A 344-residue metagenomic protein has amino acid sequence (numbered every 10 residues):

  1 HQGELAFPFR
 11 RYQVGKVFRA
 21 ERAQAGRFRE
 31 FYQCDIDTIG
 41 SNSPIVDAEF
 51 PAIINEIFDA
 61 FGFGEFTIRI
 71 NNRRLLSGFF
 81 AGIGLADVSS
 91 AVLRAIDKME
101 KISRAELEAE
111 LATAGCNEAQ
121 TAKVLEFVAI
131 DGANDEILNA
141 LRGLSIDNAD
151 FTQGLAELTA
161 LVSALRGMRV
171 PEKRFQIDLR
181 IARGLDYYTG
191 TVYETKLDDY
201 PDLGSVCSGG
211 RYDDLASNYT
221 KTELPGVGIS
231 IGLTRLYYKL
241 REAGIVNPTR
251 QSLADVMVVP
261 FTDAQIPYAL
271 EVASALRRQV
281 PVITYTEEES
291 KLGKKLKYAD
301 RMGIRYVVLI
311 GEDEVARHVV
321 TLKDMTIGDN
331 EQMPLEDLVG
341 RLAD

Functional and structural regions predicted by a protein language model:
H1-F63, L111-D344: Positively charged, Gly/Ser-enriched RNA/tRNA-binding surfaces
P8-A20, T67-S77, I96: Short, glycine/charge-rich beta-strand/loop segments that flank catalytic centers and engage negatively charged groups
E65-L75, V92-L93, F175-R180: Short, surface-exposed recognition loops or helix-turn segments adjacent to catalytic cores
L75, A91-R94, K123, A160: Amphipathic alpha-helical interaction segments
G78-F79, D214: Phosphate- and divalent-cation-binding pockets in alpha/beta enzyme and binding domains that engage nucleotide-derived
F79-A86, E118: Phosphate-rich ligand and nucleic-acid binding surfaces
L85-E106, L197-D199: Acidic, His- and aromatic-enriched active-site or binding-groove loops in soluble protein domains that engage sugars
